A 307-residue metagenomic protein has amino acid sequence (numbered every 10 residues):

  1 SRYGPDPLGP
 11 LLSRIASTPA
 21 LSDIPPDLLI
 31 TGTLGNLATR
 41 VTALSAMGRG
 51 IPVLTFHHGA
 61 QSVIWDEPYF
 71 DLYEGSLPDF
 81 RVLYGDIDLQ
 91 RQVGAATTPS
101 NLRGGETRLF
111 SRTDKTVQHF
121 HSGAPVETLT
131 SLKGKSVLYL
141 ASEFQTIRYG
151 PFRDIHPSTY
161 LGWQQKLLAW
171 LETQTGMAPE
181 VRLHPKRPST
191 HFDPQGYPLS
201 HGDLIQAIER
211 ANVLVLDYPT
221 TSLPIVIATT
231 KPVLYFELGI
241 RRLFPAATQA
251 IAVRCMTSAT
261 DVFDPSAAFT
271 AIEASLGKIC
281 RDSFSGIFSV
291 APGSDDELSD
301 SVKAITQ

Functional and structural regions predicted by a protein language model:
S1-L109, L223: Active-site and donor-binding regions of nucleotide-sugar-utilizing enzymes
A38-T39, V63-I64, D88-G94, V117-H119 (+3 more regions): Short, charged/polar "capping" segments at the starts of alpha-helices and the immediately preceding loops
M47-G48, E172-T173, I227: Anion (oxyanion) recognition and catalysis
V53, A60, P179, V233-L234: Hydrophobic beta-strand scaffold residues
H57, P78, L102-S111, S189-Y197 (+2 more regions): Catalytic binding pocket for nucleotide-activated donors in carbohydrate/polymer assembly enzymes
R103-T190: Conserved catalytic-core segment of nucleotide-activated headgroup transferases in glycan assembly
V181, D193-G202: Active-site donor-binding acidic/aromatic loop of nucleotide-activated sugar and phosphosugar transferases involved
G202-A211, I227-A228: Short acidic alpha-helix that forms the nucleotide-activated donor recognition element in Leloir-type transferases
